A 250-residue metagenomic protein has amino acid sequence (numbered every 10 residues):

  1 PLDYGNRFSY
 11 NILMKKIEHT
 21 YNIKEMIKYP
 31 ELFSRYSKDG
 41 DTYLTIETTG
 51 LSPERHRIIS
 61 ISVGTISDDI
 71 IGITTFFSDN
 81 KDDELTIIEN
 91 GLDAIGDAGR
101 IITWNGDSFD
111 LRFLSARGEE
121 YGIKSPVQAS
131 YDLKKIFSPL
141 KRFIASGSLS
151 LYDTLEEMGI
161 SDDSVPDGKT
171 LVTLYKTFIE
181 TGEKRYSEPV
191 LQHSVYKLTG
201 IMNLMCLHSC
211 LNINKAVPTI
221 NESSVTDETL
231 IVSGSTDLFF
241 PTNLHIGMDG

Functional and structural regions predicted by a protein language model:
P1-H56, T65-G250: DEDD superfamily 3′-5′ metal-dependent exonuclease/proofreading module
I61-V63: Short beta-strand scaffold segments in enzyme catalytic cores
